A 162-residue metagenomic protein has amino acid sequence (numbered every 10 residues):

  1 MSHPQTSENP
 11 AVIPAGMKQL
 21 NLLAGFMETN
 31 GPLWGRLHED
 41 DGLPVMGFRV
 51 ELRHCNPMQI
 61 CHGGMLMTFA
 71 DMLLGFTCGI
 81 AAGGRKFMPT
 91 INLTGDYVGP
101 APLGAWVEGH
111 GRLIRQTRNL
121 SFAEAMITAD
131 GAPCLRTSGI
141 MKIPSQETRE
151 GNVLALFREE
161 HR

Functional and structural regions predicted by a protein language model:
M1-R162: Terminal targeting signals and extreme-terminal segments of soluble enzymes
